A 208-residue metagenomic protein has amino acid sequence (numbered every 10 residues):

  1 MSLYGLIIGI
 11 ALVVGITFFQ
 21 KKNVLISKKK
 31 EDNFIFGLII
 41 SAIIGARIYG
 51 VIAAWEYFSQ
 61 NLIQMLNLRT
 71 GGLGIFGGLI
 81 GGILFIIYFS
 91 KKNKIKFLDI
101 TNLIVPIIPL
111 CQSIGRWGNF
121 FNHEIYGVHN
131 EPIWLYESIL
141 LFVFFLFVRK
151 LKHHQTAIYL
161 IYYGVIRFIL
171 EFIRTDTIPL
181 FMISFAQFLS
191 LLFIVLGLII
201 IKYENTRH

Functional and structural regions predicted by a protein language model:
M1-H208: A feature for loop-to-transmembrane-helix boundaries and adjacent hydrophobic helices in multi-pass integral membrane
